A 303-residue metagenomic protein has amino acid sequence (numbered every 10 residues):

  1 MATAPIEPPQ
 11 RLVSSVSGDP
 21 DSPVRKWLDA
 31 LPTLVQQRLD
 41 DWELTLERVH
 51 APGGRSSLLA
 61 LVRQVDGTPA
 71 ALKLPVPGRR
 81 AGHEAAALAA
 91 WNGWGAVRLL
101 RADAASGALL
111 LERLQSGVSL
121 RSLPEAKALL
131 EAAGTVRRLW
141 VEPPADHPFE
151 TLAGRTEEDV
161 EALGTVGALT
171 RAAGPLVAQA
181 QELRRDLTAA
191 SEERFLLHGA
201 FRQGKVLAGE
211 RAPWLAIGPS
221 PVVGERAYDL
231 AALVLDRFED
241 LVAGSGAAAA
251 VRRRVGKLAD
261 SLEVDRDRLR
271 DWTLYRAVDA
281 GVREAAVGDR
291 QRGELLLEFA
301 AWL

Functional and structural regions predicted by a protein language model:
M1-A96, G209-P213, A301-L303: Conserved NTP-binding catalytic cores of kinases and kinase-like/nucleotidyltransferase enzymes across multiple kinase
A2-R11, V118-P175, P221-E225: A cross-family kinase active-site recognition segment
W27-L39, P144-G199, G209-R211, D260: An alpha-helical support segment within catalytic cores of ATP-dependent transferases
P32, D66-L110, L114, V118-L139: A conserved alpha-helical element in kinase catalytic cores
G53-R63, A71-L72, L99, Q181-Y228: Active-site acidic catalytic loop and adjacent metal/ATP-binding pocket of ATP-dependent phosphoryl transfer enzymes
G209-G256, D260-R266, R290-F299: Active-site Asp-x-Gly
D279-L303: ATP/Mg2+ or Mg2+-diphosphate-binding catalytic cores that bind nucleotide phosphates or diphosphates via glycine-rich
